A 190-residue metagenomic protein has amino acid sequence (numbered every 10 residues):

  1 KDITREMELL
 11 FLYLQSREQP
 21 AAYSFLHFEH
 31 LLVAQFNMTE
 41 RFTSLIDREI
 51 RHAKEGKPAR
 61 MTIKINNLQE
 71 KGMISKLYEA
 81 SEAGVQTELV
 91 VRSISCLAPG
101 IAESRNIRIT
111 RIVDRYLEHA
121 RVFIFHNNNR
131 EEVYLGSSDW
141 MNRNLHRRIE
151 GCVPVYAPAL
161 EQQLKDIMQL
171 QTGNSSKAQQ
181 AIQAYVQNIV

Functional and structural regions predicted by a protein language model:
D2-E29: Polar, glycine-rich mid-to-C-terminal structural blocks that act as macromolecule-binding/assembly scaffolds
D2-T4, A22-F25, Q35-V190: PLD/PLD-like phosphodiesterase catalytic module centered on the HKD motif
